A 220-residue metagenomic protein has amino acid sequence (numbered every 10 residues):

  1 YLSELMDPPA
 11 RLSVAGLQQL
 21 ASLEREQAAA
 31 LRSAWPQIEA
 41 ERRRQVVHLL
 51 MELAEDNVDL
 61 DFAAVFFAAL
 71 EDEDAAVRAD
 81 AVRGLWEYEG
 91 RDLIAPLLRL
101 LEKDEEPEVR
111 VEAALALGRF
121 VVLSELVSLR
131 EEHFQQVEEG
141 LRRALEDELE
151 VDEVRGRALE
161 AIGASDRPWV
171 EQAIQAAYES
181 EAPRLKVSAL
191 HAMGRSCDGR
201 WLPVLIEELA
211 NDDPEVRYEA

Functional and structural regions predicted by a protein language model:
Y1-A21, A76, D80-E102: Glycine/serine-rich loop-strand microenvironments at binding/catalytic pocket rims
Y1-D56: N-terminal alpha-helical scaffold/docking segments in eukaryotic complex subunits
A10-R11, R25, A40-R44, L60 (+8 more regions): Alpha-helix N-cap/helix-start positions at coil->helix boundaries
R11-V14, R44, H48, A64 (+9 more regions): Alpha-solenoid HEAT/ARM repeat scaffold
L23-P36, D56-E71, G90-K103, L123-E146 (+2 more regions): Amphipathic alpha-helical scaffolding segments comprising HEAT/armadillo-like alpha-solenoid repeats
M51, W86, G118-V122, G163 (+1 more regions): Structural signature of alpha-helical solenoid repeat scaffolds
A81-E89, L93, L149-A182: Extended low-complexity acidic/polar segments
